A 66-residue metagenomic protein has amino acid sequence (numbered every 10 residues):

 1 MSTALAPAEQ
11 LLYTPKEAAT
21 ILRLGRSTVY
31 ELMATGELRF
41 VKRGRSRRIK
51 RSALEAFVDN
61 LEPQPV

Functional and structural regions predicted by a protein language model:
S2-E31, T35, E55, D59-N60: Polyanion-binding surface elements
F40: Short beta-strand "wing" residues that participate in macromolecule-binding interfaces
S46-R51: Minor-groove-contacting beta-hairpin "wing" of winged helix-turn-helix DNA-binding domains
P63-V66: C-terminal secondary-structure termini that scaffold catalytic or DNA-interacting sites
